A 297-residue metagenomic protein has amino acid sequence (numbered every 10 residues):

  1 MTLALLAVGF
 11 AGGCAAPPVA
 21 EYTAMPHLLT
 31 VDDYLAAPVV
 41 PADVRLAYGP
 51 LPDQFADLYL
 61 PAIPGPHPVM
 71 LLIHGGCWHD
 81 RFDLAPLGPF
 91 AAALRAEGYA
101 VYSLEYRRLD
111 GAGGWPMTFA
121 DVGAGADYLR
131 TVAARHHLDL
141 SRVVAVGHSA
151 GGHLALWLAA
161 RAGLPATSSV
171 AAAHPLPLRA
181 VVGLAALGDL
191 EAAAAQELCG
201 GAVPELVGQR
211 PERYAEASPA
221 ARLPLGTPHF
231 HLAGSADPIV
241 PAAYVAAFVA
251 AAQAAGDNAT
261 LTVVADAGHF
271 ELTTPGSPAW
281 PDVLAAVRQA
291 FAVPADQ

Functional and structural regions predicted by a protein language model:
V19-P64: N-terminal cap/lid segment of alpha/beta-hydrolase-fold proteins
T30-P41, L51, A186-R222: Mobile cap/lid helix-loop segments that gate and shape the active-site cleft of serine hydrolases
L84-Y102: Short amphipathic alpha-helix adjacent to the substrate-entry channel of hydrolases
G113-A134: Alpha/beta-hydrolase active-site loop
D127-A195: Primarily recognizes the serine-hydrolase "nucleophile elbow" in alpha/beta-hydrolase and SGNH/GDSL folds
H231-A233, D237: Short beta-strand/loop motif that positions the catalytic acidic residue of the alpha/beta-hydrolase fold
P238-A247: Conserved alpha/beta-hydrolase "acid-adjacent" motif
A267-S277: Catalytic histidine-centered segment of alpha/beta-hydrolase-like enzymes
